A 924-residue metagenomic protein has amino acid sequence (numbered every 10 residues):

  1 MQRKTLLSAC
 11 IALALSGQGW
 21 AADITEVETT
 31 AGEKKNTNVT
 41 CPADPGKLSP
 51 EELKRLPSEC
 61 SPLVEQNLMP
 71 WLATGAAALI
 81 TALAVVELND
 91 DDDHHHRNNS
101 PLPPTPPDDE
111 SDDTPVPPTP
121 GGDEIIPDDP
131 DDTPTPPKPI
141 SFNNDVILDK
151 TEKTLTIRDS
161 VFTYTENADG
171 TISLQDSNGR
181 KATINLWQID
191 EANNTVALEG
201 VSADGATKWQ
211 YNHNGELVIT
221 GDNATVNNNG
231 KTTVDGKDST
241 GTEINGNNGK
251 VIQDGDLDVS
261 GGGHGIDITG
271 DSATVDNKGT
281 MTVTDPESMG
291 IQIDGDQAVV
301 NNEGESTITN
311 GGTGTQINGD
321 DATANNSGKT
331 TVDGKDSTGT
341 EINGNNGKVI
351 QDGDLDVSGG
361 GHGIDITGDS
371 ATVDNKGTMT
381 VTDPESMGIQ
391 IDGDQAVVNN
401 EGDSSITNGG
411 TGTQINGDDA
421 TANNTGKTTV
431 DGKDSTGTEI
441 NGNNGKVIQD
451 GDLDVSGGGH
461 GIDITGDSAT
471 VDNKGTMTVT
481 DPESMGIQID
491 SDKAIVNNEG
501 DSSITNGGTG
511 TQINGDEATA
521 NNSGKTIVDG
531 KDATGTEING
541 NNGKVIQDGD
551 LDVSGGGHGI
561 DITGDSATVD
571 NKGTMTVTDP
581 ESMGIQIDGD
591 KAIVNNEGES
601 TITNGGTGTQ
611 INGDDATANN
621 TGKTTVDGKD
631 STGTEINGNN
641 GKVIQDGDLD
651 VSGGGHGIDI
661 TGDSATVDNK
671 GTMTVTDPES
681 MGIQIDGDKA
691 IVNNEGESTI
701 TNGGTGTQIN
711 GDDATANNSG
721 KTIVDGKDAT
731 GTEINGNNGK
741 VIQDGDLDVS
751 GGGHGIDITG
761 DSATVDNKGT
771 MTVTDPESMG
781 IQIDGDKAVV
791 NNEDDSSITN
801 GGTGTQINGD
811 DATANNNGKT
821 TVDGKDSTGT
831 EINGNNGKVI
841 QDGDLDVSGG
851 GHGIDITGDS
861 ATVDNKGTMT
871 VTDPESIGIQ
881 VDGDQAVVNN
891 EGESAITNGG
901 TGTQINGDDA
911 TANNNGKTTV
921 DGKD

Functional and structural regions predicted by a protein language model:
M1-W20, W71-G75: Gram-negative bacterial Sec-dependent N-terminal signal peptides
A22-E28: Cleaved targeting-peptide boundary
K34-C41, K47-L56, C60, K153-I157 (+6 more regions): Short linear proline/tyrosine/threonine-rich motifs used for host-factor recruitment and membrane trafficking/assembly
S58-M69, V116: Intrinsically disordered, low-complexity Gly/Pro-rich repeat tracts
N67-D90: Short, glycine/alanine-rich hydrophobic alpha-helices that insert into or span membranes
V85-F142: Intrinsically disordered, low-complexity repeat and linker tracts
P104-P117, P130, T165-S173, W187-Q188 (+1 more regions): A signal for long, low-complexity, Ser/Thr/Asn-enriched, surface-exposed stalk/shaft and domain-boundary segments
T225, N229-D924: Thr-biased low-complexity repeat/linker tracts and other Thr-enriched repetitive architectures
